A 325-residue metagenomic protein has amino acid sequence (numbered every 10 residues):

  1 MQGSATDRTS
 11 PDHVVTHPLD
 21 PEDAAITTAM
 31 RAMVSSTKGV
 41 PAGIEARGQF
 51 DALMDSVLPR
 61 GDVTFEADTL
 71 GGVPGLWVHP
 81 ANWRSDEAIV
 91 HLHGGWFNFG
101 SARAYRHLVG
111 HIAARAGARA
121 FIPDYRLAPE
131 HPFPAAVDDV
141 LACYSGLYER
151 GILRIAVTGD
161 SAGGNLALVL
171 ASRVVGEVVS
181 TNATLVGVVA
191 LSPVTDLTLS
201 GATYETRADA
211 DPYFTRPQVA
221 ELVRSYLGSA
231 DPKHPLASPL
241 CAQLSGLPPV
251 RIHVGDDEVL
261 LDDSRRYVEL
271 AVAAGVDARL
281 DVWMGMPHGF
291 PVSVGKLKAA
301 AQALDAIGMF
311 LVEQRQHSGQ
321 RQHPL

Functional and structural regions predicted by a protein language model:
M1-W83, Q316-L325: A glycine/proline-hinged amphipathic helix-loop "lid/cap" segment that gates access to hydrophobic ligand pockets
D86-G95: Short beta-strand element of the alpha/beta-hydrolase
S101-A102, L108, F121-R154, G295-A300: Catalytic nucleophile-loop/oxyanion-hole region of alpha/beta-hydrolase and closely related hydrolase-like folds
G159, G163, A167: Gly/Ala-rich beta-loop-alpha elbow adjacent to hydrolase catalytic centers
G176-A230: Hydrolase active-site cap/lid region
I252-V254: Short beta-strand/loop motif that positions the catalytic acidic residue of the alpha/beta-hydrolase fold
M286-K298: Catalytic histidine-centered segment of alpha/beta-hydrolase-like enzymes
L297-L325: Catalytic active-site module of serine/aspartate enzymes centered on a nucleophile-bearing elbow/loop
